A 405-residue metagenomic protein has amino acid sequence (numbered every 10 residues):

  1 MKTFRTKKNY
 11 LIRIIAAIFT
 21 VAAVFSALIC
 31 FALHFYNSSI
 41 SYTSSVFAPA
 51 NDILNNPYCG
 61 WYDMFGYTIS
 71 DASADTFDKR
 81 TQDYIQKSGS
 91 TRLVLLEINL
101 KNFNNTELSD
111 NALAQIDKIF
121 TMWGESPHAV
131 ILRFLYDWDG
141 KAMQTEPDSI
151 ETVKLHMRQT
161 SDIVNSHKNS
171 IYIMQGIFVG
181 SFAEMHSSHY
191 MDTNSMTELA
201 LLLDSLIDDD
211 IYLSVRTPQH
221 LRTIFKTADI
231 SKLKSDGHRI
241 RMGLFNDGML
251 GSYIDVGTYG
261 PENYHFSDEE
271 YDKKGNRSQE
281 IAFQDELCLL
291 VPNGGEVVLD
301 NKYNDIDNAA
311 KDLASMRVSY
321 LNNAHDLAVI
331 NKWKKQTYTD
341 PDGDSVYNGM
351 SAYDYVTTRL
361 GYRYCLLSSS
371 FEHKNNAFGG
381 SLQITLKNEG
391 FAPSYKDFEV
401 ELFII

Functional and structural regions predicted by a protein language model:
F4-A23: N-terminal Sec-pathway targeting helices
Y36-R92, E97: Boundary/entry segment of secreted carbohydrate-active catalytic domains
D78-D137, T152, I211: Aromatic-lined substrate-binding rim segments of carbohydrate-active enzymes
N111-A129, E146-I173, N194-L206: An active-site-proximal structural segment forming one wall of the substrate-binding cleft that immediately precedes
I131-K141, T160-T193: Active-site groove signature of glycoside hydrolases
I173-I330: Catalytic-core regions of glycoside hydrolase
I306-F371: Catalytic cores of secreted or luminal carbohydrate-active enzymes
Y353-I405: Surface beta-strand/loop "capping" patches
